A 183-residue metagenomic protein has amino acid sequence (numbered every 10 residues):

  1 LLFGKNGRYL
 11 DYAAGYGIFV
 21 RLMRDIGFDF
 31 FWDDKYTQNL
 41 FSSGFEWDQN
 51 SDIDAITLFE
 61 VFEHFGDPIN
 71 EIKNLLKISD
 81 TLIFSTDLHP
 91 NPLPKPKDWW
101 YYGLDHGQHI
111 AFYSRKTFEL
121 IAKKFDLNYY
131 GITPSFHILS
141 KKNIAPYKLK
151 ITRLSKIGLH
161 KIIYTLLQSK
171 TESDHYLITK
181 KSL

Functional and structural regions predicted by a protein language model:
L1-K97, G107-F125, P134-K141: Conserved SAM-binding loop
Y102-D105: Short glycine-enriched loop/turn motifs at secondary-structure junctions
R115-L183: Rossmann-like AdoMet/SAM-dependent catalytic core
